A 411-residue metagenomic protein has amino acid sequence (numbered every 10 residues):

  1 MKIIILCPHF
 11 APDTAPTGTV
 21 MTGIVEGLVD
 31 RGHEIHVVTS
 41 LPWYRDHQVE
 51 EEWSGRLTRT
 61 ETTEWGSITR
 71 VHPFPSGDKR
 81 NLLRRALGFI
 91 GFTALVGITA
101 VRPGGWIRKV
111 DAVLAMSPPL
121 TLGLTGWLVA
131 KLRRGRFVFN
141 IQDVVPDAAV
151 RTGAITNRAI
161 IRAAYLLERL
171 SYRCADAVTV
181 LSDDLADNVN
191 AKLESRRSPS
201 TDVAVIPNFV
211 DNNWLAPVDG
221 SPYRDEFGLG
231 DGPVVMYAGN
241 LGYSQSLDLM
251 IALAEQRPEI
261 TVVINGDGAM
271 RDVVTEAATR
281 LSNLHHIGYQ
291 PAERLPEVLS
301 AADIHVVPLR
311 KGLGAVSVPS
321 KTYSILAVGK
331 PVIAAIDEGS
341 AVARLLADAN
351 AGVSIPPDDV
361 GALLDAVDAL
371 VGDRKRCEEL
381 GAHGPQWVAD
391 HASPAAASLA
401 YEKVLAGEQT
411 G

Functional and structural regions predicted by a protein language model:
M1-T62, A252-E255, G411: N-terminal subdomain of nucleotide-sugar transferases
L41, D184, I206-F209: Carbohydrate-associated surface elements
V101, T121-L124, L128-L132, R158-V178: Membrane-proximal helix-turn-helix segments that form the acceptor-binding/catalytic region of lipid-linked
N190-E194, F209-E226, S246: Acidic anion/phosphate-binding donor-loop and adjacent secondary structure in glycosyltransferase catalytic cores
V210, L229-Q245, I251-E255, V263: Conserved donor-binding/catalytic core segment of Leloir-type glycosyltransferases
G232, V263, R271-P296: Nucleotide-activated donor-binding/catalytic signature segment of Leloir-type glycosyltransferases, i.e., the conserved
Q245, Y289-S300, H305-L326, P331-R344: Nucleotide-sugar-dependent
A362, A369, R376-D390: A short, well-ordered alpha-helix in the C-terminal region of glycosyltransferases
